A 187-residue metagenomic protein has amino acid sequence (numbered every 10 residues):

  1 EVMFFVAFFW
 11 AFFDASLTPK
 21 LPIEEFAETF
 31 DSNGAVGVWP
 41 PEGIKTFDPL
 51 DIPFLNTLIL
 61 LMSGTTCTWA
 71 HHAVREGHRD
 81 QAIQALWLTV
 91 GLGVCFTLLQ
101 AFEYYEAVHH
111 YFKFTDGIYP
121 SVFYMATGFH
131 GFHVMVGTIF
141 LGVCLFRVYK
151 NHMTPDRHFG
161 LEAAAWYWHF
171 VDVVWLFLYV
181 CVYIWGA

Functional and structural regions predicted by a protein language model:
V2-A187: ...captures the hydrophobic TM-helix bundle architecture rather than a specific catalytic motif, and can also fire on
